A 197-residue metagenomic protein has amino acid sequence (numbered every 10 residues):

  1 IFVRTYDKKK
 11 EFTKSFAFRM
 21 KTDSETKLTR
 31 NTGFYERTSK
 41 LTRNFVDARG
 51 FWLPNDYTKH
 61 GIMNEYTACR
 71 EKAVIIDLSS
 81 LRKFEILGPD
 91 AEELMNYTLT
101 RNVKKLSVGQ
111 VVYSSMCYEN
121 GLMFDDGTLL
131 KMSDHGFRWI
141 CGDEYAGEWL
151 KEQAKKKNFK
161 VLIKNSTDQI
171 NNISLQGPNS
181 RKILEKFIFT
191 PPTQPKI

Functional and structural regions predicted by a protein language model:
I1-I197: Glycine/proline-enriched, intrinsically flexible loops and inter-domain linkers
